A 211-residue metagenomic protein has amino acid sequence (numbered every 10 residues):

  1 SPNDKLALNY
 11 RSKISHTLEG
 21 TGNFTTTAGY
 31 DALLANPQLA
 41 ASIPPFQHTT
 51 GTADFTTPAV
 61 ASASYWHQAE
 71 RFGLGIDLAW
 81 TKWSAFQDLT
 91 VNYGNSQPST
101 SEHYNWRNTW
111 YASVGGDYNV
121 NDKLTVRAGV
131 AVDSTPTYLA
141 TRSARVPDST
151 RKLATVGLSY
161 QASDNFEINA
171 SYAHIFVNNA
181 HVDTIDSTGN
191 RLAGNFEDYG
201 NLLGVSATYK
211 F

Functional and structural regions predicted by a protein language model:
S1-F211: Outer-membrane beta-barrel porins/channels
